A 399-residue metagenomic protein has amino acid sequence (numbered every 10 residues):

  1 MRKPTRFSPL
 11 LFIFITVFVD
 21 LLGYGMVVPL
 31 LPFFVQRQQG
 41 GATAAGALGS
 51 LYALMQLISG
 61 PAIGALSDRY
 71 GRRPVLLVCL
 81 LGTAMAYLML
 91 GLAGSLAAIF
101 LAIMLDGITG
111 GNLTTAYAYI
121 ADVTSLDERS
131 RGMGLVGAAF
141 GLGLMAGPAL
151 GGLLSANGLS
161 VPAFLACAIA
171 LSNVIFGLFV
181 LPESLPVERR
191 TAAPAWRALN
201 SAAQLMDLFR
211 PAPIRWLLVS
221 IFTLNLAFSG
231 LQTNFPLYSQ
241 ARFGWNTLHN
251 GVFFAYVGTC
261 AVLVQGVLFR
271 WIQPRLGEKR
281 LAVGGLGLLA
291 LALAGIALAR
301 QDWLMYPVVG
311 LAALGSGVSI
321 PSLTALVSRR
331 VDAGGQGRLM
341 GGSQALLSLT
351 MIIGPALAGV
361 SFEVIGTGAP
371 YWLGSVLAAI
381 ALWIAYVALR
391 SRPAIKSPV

Functional and structural regions predicted by a protein language model:
R2-F7, P182-V219: Juxtamembrane intracellular "pre-TM" segments in multi-pass secondary transporters
P29-T43, T233-H249: Short amphipathic helix-loop junctions that connect adjacent transmembrane helices in Major Facilitator Superfamily/SLC
Q39, G71, L92-A97, G244 (+1 more regions): Helix-breaking motifs and short loop linkers at transmembrane-helix boundaries and internal kinks in secondary membrane
L57-L96: Conserved MFS/SLC helix-loop-helix module at the cytosolic interface between two early adjacent transmembrane helices
G60-G71, V264-E278, F362: Helix-to-loop junctions at the C-terminal end of transmembrane segments in multipass secondary transporters
A102-G141: Cytoplasmic helix-loop-helix junction between adjacent transmembrane helices in 12-TM secondary transporters
V136-F179: Helix-loop-helix hairpin linking two adjacent transmembrane segments in secondary transporters
K279-L323: C-terminal transmembrane helical hairpin of 12-TM major facilitator-type secondary transporters
